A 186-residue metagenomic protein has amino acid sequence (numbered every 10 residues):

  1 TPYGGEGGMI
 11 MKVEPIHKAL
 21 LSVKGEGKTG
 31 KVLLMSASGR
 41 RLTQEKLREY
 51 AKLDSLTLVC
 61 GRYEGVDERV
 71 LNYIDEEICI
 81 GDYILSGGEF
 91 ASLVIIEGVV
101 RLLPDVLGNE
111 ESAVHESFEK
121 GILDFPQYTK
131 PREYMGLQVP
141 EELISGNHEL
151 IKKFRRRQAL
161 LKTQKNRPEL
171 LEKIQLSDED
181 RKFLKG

Functional and structural regions predicted by a protein language model:
T1-M9: Short, His- and charge-rich active-site/binding loops that engage polyanionic ligands
E6, G61, N147: Conserved RecA-like P-loop NTPase ATPase core
I10-C60, D67: S-adenosyl-L-methionine/SAH cofactor-binding core of RNA-modifying enzymes
V13-E14, E68, I95-I96, K153-R155 (+1 more regions): Short hydrophobic alpha-helical segments that form membrane-spanning helices or hydrophobic packing faces of helical
L53-D54, Y73, N166: Structured helix-beta-strand junction loops
V66, V70-E116: Structured adenosyl-cofactor binding patch, chiefly the S-adenosyl-L-methionine
F90, L102-E142: Internal, active-site/partner-interface "lid" segment
R132-G186: SAM-dependent methyltransferases
